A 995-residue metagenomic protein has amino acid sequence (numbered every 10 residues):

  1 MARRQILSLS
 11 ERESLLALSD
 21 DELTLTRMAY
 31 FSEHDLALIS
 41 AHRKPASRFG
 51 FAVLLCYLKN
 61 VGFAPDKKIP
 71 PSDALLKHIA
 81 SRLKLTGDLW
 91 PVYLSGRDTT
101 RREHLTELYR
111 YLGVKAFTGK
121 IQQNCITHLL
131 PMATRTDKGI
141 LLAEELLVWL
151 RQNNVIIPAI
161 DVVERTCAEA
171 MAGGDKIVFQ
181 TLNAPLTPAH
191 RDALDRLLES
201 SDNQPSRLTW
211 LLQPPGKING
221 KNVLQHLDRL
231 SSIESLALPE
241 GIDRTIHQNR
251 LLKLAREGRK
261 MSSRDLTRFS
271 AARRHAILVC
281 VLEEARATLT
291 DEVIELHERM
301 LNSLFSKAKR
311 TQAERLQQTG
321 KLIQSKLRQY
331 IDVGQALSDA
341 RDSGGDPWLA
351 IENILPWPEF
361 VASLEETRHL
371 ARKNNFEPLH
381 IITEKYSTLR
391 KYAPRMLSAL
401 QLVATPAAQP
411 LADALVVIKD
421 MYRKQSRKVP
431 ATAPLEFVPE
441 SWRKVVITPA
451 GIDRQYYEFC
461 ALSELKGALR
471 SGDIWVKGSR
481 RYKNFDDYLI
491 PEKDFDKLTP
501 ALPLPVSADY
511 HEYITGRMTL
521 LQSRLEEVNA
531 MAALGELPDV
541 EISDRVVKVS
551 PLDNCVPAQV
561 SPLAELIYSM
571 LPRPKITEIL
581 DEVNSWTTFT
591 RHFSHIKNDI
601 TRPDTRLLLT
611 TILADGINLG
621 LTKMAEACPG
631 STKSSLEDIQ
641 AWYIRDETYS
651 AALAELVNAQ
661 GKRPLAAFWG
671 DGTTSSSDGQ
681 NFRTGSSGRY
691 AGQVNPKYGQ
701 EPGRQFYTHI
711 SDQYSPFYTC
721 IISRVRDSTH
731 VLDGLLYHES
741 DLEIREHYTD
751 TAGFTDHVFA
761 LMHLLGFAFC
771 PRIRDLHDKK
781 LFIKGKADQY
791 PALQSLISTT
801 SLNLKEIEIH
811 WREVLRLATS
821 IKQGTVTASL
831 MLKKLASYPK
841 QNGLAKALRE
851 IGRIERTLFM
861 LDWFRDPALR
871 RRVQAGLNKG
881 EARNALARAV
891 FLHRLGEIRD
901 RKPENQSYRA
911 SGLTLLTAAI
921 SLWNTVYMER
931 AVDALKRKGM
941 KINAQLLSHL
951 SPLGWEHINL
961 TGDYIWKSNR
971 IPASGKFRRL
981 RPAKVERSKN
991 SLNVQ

Functional and structural regions predicted by a protein language model:
A2-T519: Long amphipathic alpha-helical coiled-coil/heptad-repeat bundle
S32-S40, S594, T601-L607, V657: Short linear interaction motifs
G50-F51, S72-D73, G616-A627, K633: Short, charged amphipathic recognition helices of the HTH superfamily and cognate SANT/SANTA-like modules
G62, M624, S675-N681, H747-A752: Short, conserved catalytic/metal-binding motifs centered on acidic residues
P91, E626-P664, V694-H810: Catalytic or ion-translocation cores adjacent to nucleophile or general acid/base/metal-coordination motifs in diverse
S523-A627: Structured, charged N-terminal subsegments at the starts of enzyme catalytic cores and at intra-chain domain/subunit
L656-G692: Structured nucleic-acid-interacting core domains from mobile-element enzymes and related host factors, especially RNase
I797-Q995: Long, compositionally biased intrinsically disordered regions
